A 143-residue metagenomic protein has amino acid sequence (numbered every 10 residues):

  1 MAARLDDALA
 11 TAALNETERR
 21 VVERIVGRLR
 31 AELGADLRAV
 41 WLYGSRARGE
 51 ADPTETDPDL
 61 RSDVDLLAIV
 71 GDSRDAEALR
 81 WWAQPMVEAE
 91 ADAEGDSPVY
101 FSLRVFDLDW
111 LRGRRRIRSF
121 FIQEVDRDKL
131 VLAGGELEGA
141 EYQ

Functional and structural regions predicted by a protein language model:
M1-W41, R46-R61, V70-Q143: Catalytic core of pol beta-like nucleotidyltransferases
D63-D65: Acidic Asp/Glu-based divalent-cation binding sites
